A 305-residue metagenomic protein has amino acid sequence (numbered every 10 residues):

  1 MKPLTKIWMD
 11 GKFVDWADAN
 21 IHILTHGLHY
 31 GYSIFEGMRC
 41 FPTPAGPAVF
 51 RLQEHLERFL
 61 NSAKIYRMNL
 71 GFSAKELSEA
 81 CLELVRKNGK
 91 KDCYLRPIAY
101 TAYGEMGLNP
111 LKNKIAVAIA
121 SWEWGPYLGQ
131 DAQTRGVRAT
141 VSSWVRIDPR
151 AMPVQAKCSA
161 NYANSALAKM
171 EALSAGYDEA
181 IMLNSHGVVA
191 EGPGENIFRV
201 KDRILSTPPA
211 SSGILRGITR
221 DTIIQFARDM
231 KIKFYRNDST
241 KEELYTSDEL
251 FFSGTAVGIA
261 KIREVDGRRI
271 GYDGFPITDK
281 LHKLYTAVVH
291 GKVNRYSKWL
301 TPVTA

Functional and structural regions predicted by a protein language model:
M1-F72, E76-E83, M106-A305: Helix-start/capping segments and mature chain N-termini
R86-C93, I232: Short secondary-structure junctions
Y100-E105: Short, internal active-site loops enriched in acidic
